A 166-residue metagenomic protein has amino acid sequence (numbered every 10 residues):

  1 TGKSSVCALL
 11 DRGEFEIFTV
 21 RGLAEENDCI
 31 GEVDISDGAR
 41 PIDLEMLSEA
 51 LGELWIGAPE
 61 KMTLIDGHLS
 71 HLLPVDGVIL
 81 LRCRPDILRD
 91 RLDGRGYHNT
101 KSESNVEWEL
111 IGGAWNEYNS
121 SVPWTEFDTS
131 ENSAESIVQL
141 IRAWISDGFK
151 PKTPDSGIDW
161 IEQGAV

Functional and structural regions predicted by a protein language model:
K3-S4: Walker A/P-loop
C7-A8: The feature captures the helix immediately C-terminal to the Walker
E16-L73, D159, G164-A165: ATP-dependent small-molecule kinase phosphotransfer cores that center on conserved nucleotide phosphate-binding segments
E32, C83-T125: A glycine- and Lys/Arg-enriched "phosphate-lid" helix/loop adjacent to the NTP-binding pocket of small-molecule kinases
E60, N119-V166: NTP-dependent small-molecule kinase module
T63, V78-L80, W124-E126: Short, well-ordered beta-strand core segments
H68-H71, R84-D86, N132: Short glycine-rich anion-binding loops that position phosphate/pyrophosphate groups of nucleotides and phosphorylated
S70-D76, N119-S121: Short loop/helix-cap segments at secondary-structure boundaries that form the rim of catalytic
